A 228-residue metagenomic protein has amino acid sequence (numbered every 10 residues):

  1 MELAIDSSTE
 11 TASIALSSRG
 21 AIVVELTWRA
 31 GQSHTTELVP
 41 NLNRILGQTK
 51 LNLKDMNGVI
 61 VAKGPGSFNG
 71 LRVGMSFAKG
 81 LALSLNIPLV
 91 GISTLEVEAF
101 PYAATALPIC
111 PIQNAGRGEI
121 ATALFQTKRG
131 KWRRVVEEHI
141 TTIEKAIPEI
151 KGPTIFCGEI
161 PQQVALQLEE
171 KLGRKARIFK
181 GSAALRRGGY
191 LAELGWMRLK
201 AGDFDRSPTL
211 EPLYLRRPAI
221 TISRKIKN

Functional and structural regions predicted by a protein language model:
M1-P65: N-terminal beta-alpha supersecondary unit
A21, S33, P88-L185, Y214 (+1 more regions): Surface "functional belts" at beta-alpha junctions
S33, G64-F68, R72, S76 (+3 more regions): Gly/Ser/Thr-rich beta-alpha loop segments that engage phosphate groups in nucleotides
I45-T49, S84, Y102, L191-L199: Stable alpha-helical structural segments in soluble proteins, enriched in small hydrophobic residues
T49-L53, T105, E149-K151, L199: Glycine-rich phosphate-binding loop signature in dinucleotide/nucleotide-binding domains
I60-T94: DPxDG-like acidic metal-binding loop motif
F179-N228: Acyltransferase
